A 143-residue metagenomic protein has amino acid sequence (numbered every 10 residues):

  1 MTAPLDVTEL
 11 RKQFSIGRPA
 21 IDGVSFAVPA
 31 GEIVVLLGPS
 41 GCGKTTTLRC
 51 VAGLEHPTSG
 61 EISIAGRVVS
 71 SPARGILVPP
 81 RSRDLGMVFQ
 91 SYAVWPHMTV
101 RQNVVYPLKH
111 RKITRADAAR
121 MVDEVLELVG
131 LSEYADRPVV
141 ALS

Functional and structural regions predicted by a protein language model:
M1-V7, K12-G23, A30, A73-L77 (+1 more regions): A short, flexible loop at the N-terminus of ABC-type nucleotide-binding domains that lies
V24-V35, W95: Pre-Walker A (P-loop) beta-loop-beta motif of ABC nucleotide-binding domains
L37-P39: The feature captures the beta-strand-to-loop junction immediately N-terminal to the Walker
A52: Helix-to-loop junction immediately C-terminal to a conserved catalytic motif
E61-R83, I113-T114: ABC ATPase NBD Q-loop/coupling interface
R67-S71, K109-Y134: Conserved ABC ATPase "signature" region
M98-P107: Short coil-to-helix segment of the ABC ATPase nucleotide-binding domain corresponding to the Q-loop/switch region
P138-L142: Conserved ABC ATPase signature
